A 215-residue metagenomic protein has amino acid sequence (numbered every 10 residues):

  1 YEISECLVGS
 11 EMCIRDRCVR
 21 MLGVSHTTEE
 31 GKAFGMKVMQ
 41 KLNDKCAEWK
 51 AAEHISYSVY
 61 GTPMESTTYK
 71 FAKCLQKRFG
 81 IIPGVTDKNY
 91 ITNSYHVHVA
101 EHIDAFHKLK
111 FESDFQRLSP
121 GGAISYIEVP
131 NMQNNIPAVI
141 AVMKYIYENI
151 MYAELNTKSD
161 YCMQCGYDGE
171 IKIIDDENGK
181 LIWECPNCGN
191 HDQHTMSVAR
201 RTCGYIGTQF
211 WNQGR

Functional and structural regions predicted by a protein language model:
Y1-C13: Short, small-residue-biased leader/transition segments that mark boundaries at the very start of proteins
S10, H26-T62: Extended, well-ordered alpha-helical scaffold/bundle regions in very large, multi-domain proteins
S10-E11, R17, Y126-V129, S197-Y205: Short, hydrophobic/amphipathic alpha-helical patches that form generic packing surfaces within helical domains
R17-S25, K37-W49, V142-N149, D168 (+1 more regions): Generic, well-ordered alpha-helical scaffold segments in large soluble proteins
V19-E30, S125-E128: Glycine- and acidic
M64-F71, L75-I173, A199: Catalytic alpha/beta core of large soluble enzyme barrels
D176-H191: Cysteine-rich micro-motifs
N187-R215: Long insertion/accessory domains within large nucleic-acid-processing enzymes
